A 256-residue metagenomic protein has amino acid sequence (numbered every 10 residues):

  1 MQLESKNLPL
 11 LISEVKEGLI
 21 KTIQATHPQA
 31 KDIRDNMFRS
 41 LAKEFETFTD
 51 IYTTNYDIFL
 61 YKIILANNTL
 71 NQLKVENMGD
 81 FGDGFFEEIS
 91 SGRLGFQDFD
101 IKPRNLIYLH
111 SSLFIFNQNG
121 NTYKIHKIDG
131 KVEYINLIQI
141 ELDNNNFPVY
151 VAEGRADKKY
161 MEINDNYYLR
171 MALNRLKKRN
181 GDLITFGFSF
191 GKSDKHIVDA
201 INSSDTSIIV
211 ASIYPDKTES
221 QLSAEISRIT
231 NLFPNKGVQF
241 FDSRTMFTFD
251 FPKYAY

Functional and structural regions predicted by a protein language model:
M1-I23: N-terminal accessory alpha/beta regions
M1-P9, L41-N164: Extended, H/D-rich, highly charged conserved domains that either
G18-T26, L41-F48: Short acidic, glycine/Ser/Thr-rich loop/turn "cap" segments at secondary-structure junctions
K21-P28, L65, T69: Alpha-helix capping at helix-to-loop junctions
Q24-D32, K158-D165, F186-S189: Short, flexible loop segments at the rims of nucleotide/cofactor-binding pockets, characterized by
H27-K43, D165-L176: A short, well-structured juxtamembrane/interface segment
K159, R170-Y256: SIR2/sirtuin-family catalytic core signature
